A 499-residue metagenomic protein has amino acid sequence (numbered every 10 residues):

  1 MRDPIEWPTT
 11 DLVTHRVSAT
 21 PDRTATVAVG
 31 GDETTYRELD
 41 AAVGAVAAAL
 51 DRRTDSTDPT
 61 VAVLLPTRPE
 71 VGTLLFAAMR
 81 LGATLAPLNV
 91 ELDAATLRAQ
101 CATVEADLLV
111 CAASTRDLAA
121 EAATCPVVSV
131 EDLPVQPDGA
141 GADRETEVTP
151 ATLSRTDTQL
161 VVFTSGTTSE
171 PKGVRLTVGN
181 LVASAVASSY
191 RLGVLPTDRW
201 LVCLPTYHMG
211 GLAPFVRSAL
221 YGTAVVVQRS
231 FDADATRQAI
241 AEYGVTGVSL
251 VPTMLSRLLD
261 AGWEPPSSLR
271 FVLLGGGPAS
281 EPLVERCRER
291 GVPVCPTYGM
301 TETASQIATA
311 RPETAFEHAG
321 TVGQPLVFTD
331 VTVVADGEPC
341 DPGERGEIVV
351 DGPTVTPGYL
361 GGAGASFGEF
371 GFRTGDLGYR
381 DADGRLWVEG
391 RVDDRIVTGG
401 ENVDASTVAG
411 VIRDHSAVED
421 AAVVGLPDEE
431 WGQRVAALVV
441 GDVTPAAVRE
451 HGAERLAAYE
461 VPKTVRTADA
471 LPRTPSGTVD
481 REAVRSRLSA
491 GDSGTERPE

Functional and structural regions predicted by a protein language model:
P4-T9, P21-T24, D143-F163, T168-K172 (+1 more regions): Conserved pre-ATP/AMP-binding loop-to-beta segment of ANL
I5-T9, D22-T54, A62-R68, G72 (+3 more regions): Conserved AMP-binding/adenylate-forming core of the ANL superfamily
E33-R37, T152, T156-V186, D480: Conserved AMP-binding A3 loop
L92-E121, V135-P137, S184-L201, D232-T246: Conserved ATP-dependent adenylate/AMP-binding module captured primarily in the ANL superfamily
S114-T156, E170: ANL superfamily adenylate-forming
S184-R199, T206-G247, P252, R257-G262: Conserved AMP-binding/adenylation subdomain of ANL enzymes
R270-F271, A279-C295, E302-L386, V392-R395 (+2 more regions): Conserved AMP-binding/adenylate-forming
G352, P357-G358, L377-E460, A470 (+1 more regions): AMP-binding/adenylate-forming catalytic core of the ANL superfamily
